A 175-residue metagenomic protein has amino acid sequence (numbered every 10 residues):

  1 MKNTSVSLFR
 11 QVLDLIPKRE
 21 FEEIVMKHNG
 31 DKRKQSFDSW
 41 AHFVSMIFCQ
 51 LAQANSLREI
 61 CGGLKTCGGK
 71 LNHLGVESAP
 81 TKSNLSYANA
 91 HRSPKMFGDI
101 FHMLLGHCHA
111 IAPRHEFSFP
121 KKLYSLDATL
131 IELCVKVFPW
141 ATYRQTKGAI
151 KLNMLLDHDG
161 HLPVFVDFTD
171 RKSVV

Functional and structural regions predicted by a protein language model:
M1-S173: Conserved, well-structured functional cores that handle cations and Mg-NTP chemistry
